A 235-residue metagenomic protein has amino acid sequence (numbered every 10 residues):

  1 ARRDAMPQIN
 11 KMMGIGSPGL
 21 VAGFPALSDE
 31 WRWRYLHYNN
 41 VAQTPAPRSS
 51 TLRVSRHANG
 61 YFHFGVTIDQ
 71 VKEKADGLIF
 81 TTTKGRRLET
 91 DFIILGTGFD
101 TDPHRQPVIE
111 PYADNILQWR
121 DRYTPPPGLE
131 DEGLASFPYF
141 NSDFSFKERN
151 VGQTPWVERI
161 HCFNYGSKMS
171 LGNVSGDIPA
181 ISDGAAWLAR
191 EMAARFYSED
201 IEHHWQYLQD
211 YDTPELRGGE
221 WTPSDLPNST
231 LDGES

Functional and structural regions predicted by a protein language model:
R2-S235: Flavin (primarily FAD) cofactor-binding/catalytic cores of flavoenzymes
